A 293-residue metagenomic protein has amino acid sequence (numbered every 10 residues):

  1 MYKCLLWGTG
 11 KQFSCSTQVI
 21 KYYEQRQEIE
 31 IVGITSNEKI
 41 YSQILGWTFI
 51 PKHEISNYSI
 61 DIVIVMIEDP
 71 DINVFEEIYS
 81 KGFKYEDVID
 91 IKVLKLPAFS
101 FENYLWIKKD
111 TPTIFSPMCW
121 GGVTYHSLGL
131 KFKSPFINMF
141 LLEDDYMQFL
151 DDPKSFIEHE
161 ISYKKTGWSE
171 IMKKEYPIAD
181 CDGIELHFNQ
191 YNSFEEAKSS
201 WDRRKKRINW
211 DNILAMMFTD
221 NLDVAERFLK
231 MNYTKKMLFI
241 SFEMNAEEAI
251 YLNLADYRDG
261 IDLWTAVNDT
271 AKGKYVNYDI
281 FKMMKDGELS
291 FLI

Functional and structural regions predicted by a protein language model:
Y2-I20: Glycine-rich adenosine-cofactor-binding loop
L6-W7, T35, V65-M66, F115 (+2 more regions): Short hydrophobic segments within beta-strands
F13-S16, K39-I44, P70-E76, N221-E226 (+1 more regions): Short, charged/polar "capping" segments at the starts of alpha-helices and the immediately preceding loops
Y23-E28, I55-Y58, K81-F83, I208 (+1 more regions): Short, conserved loop/helix-junction motifs that constitute active-site signature segments in enzyme catalytic cores
Q25-Q43: NAD(P)-binding Rossmann-fold cofactor-contacting core
I29-I31, I60, T111, D211: Local beta-strand N-terminus motif with an aromatic residue
K39-S100: Phosphate-bearing ligand-interacting subdomains that bind or position ATP/ADP/UDP/GDP/NAD(P) or nucleotide-linked
I89-I293: Extracellular glycan-modifying ectodomains
